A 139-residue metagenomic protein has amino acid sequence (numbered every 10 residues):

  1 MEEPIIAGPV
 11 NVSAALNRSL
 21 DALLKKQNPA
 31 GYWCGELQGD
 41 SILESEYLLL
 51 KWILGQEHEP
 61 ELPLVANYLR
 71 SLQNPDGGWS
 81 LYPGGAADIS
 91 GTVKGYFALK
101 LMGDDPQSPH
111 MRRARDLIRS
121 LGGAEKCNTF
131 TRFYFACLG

Functional and structural regions predicted by a protein language model:
M1-G139: Preference for long, amphipathic alpha-helical scaffolds in soluble/luminal domains and all-alpha bundles
